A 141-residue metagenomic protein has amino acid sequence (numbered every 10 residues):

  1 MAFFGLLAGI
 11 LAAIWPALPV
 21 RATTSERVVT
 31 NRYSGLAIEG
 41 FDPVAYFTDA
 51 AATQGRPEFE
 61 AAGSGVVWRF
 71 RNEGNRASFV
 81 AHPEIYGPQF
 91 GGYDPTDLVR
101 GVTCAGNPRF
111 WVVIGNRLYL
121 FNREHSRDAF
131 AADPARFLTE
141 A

Functional and structural regions predicted by a protein language model:
M1-L6, A12: N-terminal export leaders
W15-A141: Charged, low-complexity intrinsically disordered segments
